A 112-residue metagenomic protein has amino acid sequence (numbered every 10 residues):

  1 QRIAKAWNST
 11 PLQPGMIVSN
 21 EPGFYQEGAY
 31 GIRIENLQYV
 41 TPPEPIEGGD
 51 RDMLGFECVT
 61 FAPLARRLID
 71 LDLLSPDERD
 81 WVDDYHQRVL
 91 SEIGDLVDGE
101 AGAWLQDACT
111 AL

Functional and structural regions predicted by a protein language model:
Q1-L112: Charged, cofactor-coupling segments
